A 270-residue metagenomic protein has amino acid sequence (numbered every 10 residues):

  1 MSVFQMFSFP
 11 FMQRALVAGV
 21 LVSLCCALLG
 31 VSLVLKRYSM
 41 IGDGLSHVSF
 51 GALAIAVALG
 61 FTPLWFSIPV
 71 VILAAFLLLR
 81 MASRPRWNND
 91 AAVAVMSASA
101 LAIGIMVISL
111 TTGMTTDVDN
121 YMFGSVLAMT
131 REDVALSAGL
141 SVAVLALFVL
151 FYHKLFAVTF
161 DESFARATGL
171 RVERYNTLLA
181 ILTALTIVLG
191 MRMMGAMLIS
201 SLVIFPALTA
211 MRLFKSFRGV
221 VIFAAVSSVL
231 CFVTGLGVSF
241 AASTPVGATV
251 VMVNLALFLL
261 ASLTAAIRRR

Functional and structural regions predicted by a protein language model:
M1-F9, G113-M129, G237-F240: Membrane-interface helix termini and inter-helical loops of multi-pass transporters
M1-L24: Membrane-interfacial amphipathic/re-entrant helices at transmembrane-helix boundaries
F11-G19, V118-L145: Loop-to-helix entry region at the N-terminal start of transmembrane alpha-helices in multi-pass membrane transporters
A15-A18, P63-V71, D90-A94, A138 (+2 more regions): Loop-to-transmembrane alpha-helix initiation sites
V31-M114, A210-I222, S239-A242, A265-I267: Short loop segments and helix-boundary regions at transmembrane helix junctions of multi-pass inner-membrane proteins
F76, R80, A98-M114, M129-S137 (+4 more regions): Mid-bilayer segments of alpha-helical transmembrane spans in multi-pass integral membrane proteins that mediate
T130, V134-P206: Helix-loop-helix "hairpin" substructures at the membrane interface of multi-pass membrane proteins
R192-M193, I199-A248: Transmembrane alpha-helical segments in multi-pass inner-membrane proteins
